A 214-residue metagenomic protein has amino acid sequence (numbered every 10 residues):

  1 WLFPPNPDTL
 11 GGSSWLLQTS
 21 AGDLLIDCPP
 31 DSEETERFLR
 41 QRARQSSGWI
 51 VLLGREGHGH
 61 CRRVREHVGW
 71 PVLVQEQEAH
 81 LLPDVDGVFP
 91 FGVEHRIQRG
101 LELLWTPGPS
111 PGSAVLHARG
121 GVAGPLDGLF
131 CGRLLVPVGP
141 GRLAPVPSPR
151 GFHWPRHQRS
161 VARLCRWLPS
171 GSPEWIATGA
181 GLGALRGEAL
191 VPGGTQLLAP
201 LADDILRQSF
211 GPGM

Functional and structural regions predicted by a protein language model:
W1-L2, L52, V74, P90 (+3 more regions): Structural signal for conserved beta-strand scaffold positions within catalytic alpha/beta enzyme cores
W1-P5, R96-L103: Short Pro/Gly-enriched beta-strand edge/turn motifs at strand-loop
W1-Q18: Short, compositionally biased "basic patch" segments
N6, D23-D31, E102-W105, S110-G213: Metallo-beta-lactamase
S13, F91, G112-A114: Residue-level marker for the onset of beta-strands and adjacent loop->beta junctions in well-ordered domains
L17-S20, R40-S46, E66, A123-G124 (+1 more regions): Flexible, charged surface loops at secondary-structure boundaries
P29-G100, Q196-D204, Q208: Active-site HxH/HxHxD metal-binding segment of metal-dependent hydrolases
